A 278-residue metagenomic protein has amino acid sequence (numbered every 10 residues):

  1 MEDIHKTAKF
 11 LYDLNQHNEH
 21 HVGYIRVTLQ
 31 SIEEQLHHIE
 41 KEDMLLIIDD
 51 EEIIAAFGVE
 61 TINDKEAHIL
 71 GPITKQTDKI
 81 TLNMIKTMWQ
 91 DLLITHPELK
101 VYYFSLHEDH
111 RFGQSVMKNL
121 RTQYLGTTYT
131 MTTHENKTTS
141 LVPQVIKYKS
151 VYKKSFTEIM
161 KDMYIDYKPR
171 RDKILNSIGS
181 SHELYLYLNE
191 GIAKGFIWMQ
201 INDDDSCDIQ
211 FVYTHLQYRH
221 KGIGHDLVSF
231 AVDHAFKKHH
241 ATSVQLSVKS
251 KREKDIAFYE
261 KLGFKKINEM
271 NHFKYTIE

Functional and structural regions predicted by a protein language model:
M1-L29, T128, T138-K168: Short amphipathic alpha-helix that is part of the acyltransferase structural core
H21-M44, M163-A193, W198: Active-site rim helix/loop that mediates acceptor-substrate recognition in acyltransferases
V27-T87, I197-Q210, H215: Conserved donor-binding loop and adjoining core beta-sheet/short helix segment in diverse acyl/aminoacyl transferases
D78-I94, T214, H220-H234, A257-K261: Conserved acetyl-CoA-binding loop-helix of GNAT-fold acetyltransferases
T95-H107, A235-S247: Conserved GNAT acetyl-CoA-binding A-motif
Y103-G113, Q245-I256, H272-E278: Conserved beta-strand-loop-alpha-helix junction that forms the acyl-donor binding cleft
G113-K118, F258-Y259, F264: Conserved active-site tyrosine of GNAT-family acetyltransferases
Q123-E135, S247, E260-E278: Conserved catalytic-core motifs of GNAT/GCN5-like acyltransferases
